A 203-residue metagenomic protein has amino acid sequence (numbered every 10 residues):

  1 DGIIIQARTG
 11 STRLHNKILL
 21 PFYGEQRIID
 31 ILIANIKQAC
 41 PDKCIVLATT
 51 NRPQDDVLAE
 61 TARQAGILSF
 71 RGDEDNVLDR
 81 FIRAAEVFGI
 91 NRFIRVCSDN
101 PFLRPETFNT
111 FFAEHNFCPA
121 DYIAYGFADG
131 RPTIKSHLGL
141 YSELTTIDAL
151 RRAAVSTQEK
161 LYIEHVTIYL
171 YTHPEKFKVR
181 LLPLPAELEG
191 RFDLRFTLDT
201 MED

Functional and structural regions predicted by a protein language model:
D1-T49, Q54: N-terminal glycine-rich phosphate-binding loop and ensuing alpha1 helix
Q6, V96-C97, G126: Short beta-strand segments
K43, N91, D121: Short acidic/polar active-site loop segments enriched in Thr and Asp
C44, L68, F177-R180: Conserved beta-strand segments of alpha/beta enzyme cores
N51-C118: Short phosphate-binding loop-to-helix
L103-L194: Conserved core of the sugar-phosphate nucleotidyltransferase
T200: Short, conserved phosphate/pyrophosphate- and ester-handling motifs at nucleotide-, phospho-/glycolipid
